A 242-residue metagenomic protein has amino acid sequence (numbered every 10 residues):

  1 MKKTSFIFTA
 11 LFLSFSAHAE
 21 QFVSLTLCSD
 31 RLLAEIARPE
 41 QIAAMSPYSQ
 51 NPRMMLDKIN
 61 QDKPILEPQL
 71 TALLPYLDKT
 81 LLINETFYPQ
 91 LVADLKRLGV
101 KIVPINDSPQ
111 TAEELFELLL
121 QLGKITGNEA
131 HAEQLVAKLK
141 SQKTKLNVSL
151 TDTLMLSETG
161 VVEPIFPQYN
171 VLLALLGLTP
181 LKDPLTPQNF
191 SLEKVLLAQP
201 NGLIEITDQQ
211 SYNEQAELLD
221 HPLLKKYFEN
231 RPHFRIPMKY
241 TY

Functional and structural regions predicted by a protein language model:
M1-A34, L66-L77, L98, I125-M155 (+1 more regions): Bacterial Sec-exported substrate-binding components of ABC uptake systems
E20-Q21, L91-T159, K182-D183, N189-S191 (+2 more regions): Extracytoplasmic substrate-binding proteins
Q21-E85: A short, structured surface patch at a secondary-structure boundary
T26, E85, E158, L185 (+1 more regions): Short secondary-structure boundary segments
R38, L98-G99, L176, F228-E229: Short, structured coil segments at secondary-structure junctions
P47-N51, I59-N60, V162-Q188: Alpha-helical, coiled-coil/dimerization segments enriched in small aliphatic residues
N51-I59, A112-E117, Q215: Short, charged, surface-exposed secondary-structure boundary motifs
F87-R97, E205-L219: A ligand-binding cleft/hinge motif common to bilobed small-molecule-binding domains
